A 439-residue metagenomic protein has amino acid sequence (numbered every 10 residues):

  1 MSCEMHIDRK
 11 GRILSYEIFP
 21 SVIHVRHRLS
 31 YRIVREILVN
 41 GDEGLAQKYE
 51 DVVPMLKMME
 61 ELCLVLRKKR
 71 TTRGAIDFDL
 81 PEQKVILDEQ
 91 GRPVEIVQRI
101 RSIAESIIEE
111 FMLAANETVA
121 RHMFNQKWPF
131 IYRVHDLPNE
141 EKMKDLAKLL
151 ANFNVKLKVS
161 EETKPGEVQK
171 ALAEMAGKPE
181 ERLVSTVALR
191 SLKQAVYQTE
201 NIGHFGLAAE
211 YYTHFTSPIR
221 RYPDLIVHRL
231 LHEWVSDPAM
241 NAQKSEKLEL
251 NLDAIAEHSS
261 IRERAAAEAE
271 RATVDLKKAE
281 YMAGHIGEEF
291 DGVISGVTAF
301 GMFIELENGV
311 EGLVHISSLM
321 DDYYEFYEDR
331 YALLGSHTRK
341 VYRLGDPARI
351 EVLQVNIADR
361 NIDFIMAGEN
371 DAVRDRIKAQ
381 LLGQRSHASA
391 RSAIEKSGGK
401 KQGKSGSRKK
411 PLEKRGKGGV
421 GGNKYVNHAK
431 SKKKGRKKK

Functional and structural regions predicted by a protein language model:
M1-L306, G312-M320, R360, R385-H387 (+1 more regions): Electropositive polyanion-binding surfaces
W234, I365-D371: Short beta-strand-to-coil "C-cap" segments at the C-terminal boundary of structured domains/repeats, marking
F303-E305, E351, D363-I365: Beta-strand cores of modular interaction/reader domains in eukaryotic scaffold and signaling proteins, especially PDZ
E307, V355, A367: Structured beta-strand/turn binding interfaces of compact recognition modules in eukaryotic regulators
E311, H315-A358, I362, A372-I394: Intrinsically disordered, low-complexity linker and terminal regions at domain boundaries
